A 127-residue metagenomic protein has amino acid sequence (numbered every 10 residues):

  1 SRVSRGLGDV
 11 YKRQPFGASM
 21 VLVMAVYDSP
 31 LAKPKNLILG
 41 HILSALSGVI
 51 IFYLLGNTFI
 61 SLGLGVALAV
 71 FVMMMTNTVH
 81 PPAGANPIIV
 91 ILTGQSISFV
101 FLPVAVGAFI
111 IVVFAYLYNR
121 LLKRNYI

Functional and structural regions predicted by a protein language model:
S1-Y11: Single conserved hydrophobic/aromatic residue that forms the stacking wall/gate of nucleotide- or nucleobase-binding
R5, M20-A32, L46-G48, G63-M73: Short juxtamembrane and helix-loop transition motifs at transmembrane-helix boundaries in membrane proteins
R5, S47-I51, L55, L68 (+4 more regions): Alpha-helical membrane-inserting segments
D9-G17, I51-A69: Structural signature of hydrophobic alpha-helical transmembrane segments
M24-A25, I88-F99: Interfacial segments of multi-pass membrane proteins
K35-L43, G65, A85-N86: Cytoplasmic-side transmembrane-helix entry/capping segments in multi-pass membrane proteins
G48-F52, A85-L92: Generic transmembrane alpha-helix signature in multi-pass membrane proteins, especially transporters/channels
F59-G63, I97-F109, V113: Loop-to-transmembrane alpha-helix initiation sites
